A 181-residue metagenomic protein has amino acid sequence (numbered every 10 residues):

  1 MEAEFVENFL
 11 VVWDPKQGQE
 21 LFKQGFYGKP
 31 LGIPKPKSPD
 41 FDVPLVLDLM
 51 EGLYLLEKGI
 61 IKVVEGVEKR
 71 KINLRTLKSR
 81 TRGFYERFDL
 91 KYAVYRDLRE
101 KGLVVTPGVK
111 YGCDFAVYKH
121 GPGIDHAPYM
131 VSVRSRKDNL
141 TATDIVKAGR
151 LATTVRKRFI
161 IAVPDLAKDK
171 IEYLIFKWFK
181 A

Functional and structural regions predicted by a protein language model:
M1-A181: Long Lys/Arg-rich low-complexity intrinsically disordered regions in nucleic-acid-associated proteins
